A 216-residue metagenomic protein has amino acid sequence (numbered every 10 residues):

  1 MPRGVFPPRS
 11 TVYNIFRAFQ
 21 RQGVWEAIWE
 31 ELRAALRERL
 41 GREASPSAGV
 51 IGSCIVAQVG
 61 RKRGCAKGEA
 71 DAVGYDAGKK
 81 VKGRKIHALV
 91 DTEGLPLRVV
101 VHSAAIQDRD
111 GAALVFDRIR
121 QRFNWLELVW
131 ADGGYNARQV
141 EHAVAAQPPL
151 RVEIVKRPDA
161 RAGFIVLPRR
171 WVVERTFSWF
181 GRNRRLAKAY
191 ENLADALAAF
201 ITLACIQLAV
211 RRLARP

Functional and structural regions predicted by a protein language model:
M1-P216: Short alpha-helical elements
